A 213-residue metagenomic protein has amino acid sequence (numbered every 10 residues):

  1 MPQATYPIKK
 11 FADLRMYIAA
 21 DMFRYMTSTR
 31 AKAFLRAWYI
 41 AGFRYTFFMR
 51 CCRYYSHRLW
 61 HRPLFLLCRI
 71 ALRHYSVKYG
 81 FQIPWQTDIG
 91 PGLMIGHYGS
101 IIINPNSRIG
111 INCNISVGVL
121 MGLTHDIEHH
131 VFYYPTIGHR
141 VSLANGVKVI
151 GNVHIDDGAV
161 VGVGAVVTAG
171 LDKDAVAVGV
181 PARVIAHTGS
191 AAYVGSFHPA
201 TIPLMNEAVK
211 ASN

Functional and structural regions predicted by a protein language model:
M1-Y79, S190-N213: Terminal amphipathic alpha-helical/low-complexity segments used for targeting or macromolecular assembly
Y79, P84-W85, G90-P91, G96-P105 (+10 more regions): Left-handed beta-helix
H125-H129: Right-handed parallel beta-helix
V131-I150, V180-N213: C-terminal segments of enzyme domains that contribute to small-molecule binding surfaces
